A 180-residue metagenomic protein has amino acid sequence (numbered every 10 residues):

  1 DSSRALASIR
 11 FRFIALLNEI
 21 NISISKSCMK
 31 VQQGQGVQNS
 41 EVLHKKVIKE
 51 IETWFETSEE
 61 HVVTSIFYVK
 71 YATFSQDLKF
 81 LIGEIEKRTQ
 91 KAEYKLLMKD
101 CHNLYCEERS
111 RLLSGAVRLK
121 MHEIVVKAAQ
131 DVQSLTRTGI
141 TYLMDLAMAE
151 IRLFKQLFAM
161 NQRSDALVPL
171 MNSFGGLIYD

Functional and structural regions predicted by a protein language model:
D1-L96: Long amphipathic alpha-helical scaffold regions
V69-A72, D100-C101, V117, M121 (+1 more regions): Extracellular or ER/NE lumenal ectodomains adjacent to a secretory entry segment
E84, R88, L112-D180: Extended alpha-helical solenoid scaffold regions that build the rod-like backbones of large eukaryotic assemblies
L97-C106, S114-A116, I178: Extended alpha-helical scaffold domains
